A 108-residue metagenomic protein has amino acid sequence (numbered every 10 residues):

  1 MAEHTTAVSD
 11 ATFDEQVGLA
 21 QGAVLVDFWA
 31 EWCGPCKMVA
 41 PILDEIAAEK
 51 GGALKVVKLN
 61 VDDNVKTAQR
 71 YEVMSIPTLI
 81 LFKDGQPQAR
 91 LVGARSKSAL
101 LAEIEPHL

Functional and structural regions predicted by a protein language model:
M1-L25, A30-K55, D62-T78, K83-L108: Proteins that catalyze or organize thiol-disulfide redox chemistry and the adjacent proteostasis machinery handling
